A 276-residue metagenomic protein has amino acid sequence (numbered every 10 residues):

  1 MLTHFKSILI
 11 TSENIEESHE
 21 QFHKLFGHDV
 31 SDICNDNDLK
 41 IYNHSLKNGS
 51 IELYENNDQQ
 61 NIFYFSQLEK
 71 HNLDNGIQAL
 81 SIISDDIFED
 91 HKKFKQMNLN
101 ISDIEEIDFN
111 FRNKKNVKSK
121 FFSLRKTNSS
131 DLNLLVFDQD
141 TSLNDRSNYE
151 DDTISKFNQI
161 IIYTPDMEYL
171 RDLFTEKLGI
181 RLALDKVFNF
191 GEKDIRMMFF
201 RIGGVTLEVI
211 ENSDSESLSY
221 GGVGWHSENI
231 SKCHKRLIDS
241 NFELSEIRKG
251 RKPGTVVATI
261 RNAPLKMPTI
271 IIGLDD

Functional and structural regions predicted by a protein language model:
L2, L9-E52, N57, Q96-M97 (+3 more regions): Core segments of cupin and vicinal oxygen chelate
H4-E13, Y42-S45, F63-M97, K156-D166 (+1 more regions): Vicinal oxygen chelate
E20, Y54, F63, D90-K92 (+4 more regions): Short acidic, gly/pro-rich beta-turn/loop elements at beta-sheet edges and active-site/ligand-binding grooves
H28-I41, N48, N144, E150 (+2 more regions): Generic structural signal for short, solvent-exposed loop/turn connectors between secondary structure elements
E52, F88-T153, K193-R201, E208 (+1 more regions): Vicinal oxygen chelate
Y54-N56, I83, L274: Structural motif
E168, T175-I247: Structured core of small recognition/catalytic domains
